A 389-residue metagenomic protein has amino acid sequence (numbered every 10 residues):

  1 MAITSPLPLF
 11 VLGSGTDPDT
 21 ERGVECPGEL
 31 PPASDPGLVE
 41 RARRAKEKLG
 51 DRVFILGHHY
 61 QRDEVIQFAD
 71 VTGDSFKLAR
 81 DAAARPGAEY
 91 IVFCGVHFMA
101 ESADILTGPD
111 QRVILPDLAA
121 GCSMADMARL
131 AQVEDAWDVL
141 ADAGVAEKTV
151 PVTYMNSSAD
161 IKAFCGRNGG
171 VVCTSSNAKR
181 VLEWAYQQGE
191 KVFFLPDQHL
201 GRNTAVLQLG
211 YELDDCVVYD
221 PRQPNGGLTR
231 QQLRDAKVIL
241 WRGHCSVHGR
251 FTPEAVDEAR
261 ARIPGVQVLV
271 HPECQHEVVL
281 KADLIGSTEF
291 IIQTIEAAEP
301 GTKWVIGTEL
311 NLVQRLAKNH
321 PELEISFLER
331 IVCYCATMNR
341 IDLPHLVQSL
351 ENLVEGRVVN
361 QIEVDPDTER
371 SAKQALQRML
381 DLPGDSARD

Functional and structural regions predicted by a protein language model:
A2-G307, L312-D389: Active-site loop-to-helix "anion-binding N-cap" substructures in soluble metabolic enzymes
